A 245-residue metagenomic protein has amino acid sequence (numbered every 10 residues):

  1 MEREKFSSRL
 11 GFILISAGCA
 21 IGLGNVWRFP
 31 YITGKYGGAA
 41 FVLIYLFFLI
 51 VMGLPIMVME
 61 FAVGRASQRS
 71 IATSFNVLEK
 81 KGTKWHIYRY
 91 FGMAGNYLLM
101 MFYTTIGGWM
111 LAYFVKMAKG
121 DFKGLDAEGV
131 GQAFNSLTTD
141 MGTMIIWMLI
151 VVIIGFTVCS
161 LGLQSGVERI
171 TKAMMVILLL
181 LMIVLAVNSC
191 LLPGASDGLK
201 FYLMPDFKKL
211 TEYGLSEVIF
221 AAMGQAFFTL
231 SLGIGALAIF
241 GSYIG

Functional and structural regions predicted by a protein language model:
M1-W27, I56-F61, R65-Y90, G245: Membrane-interface "cap" regions at the ends of multi-pass membrane proteins
E2-F6, L10, E168, K172-G245: Membrane-embedded translocation segments of transport machinery
R3-E4, I32-Y36, A66-F91, T104-Q164 (+1 more regions): Inter-helical loop and helix-membrane interface segments of multi-pass membrane transporters/permeases
E4, T33-M59, T143-M144: Extracellular loop-to-transmembrane helix junctions
G11, G38-L46, T83-F102, E168-L178: Alpha-helical transmembrane segments and their helix-start/interface "positive-inside/aromatic belt" motifs in integral
G11-F48, G235-A238: Transmembrane helix-boundary motif of multi-pass solute transporters/channels
L14-A20, L46-V51, F91-F102, I150-T157 (+1 more regions): Hydrophobic alpha-helical transmembrane segments of multi-pass membrane proteins
L49-M57, G92-V115, I177-V187: Hydrophobic alpha-helical membrane-insertion segments
